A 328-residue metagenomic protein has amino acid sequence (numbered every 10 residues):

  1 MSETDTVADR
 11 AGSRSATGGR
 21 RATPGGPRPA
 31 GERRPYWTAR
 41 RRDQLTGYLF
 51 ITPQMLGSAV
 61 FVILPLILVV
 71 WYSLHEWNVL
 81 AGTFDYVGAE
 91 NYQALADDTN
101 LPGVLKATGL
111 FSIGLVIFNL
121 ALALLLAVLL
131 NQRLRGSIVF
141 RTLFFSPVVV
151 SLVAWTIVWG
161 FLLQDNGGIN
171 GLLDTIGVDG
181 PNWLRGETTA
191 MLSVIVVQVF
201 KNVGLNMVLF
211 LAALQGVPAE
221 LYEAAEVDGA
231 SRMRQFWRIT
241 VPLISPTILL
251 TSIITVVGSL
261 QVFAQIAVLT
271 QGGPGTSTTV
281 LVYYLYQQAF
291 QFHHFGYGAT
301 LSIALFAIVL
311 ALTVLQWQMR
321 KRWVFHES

Functional and structural regions predicted by a protein language model:
M1-I51, L134-S137, Q316-S328: Transmembrane alpha-helical segments of polytopic membrane transport and secretion proteins
D43-S328: A structural signal for multi-pass alpha-helical bundles of membrane permease subunits that mediate small-molecule
